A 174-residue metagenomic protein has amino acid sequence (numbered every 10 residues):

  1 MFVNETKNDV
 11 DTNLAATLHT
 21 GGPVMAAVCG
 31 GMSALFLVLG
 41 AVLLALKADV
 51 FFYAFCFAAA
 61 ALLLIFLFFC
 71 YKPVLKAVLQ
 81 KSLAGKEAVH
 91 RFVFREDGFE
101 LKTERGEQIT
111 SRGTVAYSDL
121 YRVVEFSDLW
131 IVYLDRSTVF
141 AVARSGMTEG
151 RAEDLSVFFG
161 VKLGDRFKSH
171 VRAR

Functional and structural regions predicted by a protein language model:
M1-A45: N-terminal membrane-targeting/pre-transmembrane regions
L39-L43, I65-K72: Canonical alpha-helical transmembrane segments
K47-L62: Hydrophobic alpha-helical transmembrane segments
F68-T114: Conserved beta-hairpin
V93-F94, E125, L134: Generic beta-strand structural signal
D128-R174: A membrane-cytosol interface segment of integral membrane proteins
